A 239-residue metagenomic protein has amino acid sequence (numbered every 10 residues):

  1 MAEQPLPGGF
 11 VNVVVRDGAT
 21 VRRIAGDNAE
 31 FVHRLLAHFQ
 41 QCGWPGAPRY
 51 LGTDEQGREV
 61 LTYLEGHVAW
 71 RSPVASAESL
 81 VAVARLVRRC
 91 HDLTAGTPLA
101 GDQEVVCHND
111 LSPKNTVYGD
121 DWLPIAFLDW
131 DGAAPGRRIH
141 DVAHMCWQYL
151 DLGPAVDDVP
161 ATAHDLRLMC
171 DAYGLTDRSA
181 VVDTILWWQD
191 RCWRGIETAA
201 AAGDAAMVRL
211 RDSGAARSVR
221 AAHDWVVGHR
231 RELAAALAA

Functional and structural regions predicted by a protein language model:
M1-Q4: Conserved N-terminal boundary motif of the eukaryotic protein kinase catalytic domain
G8-V13, G18-L93: A conserved alpha-helical element in kinase catalytic cores
N12-R16, Y50, G96-D141: Active-site acidic catalytic loop and adjacent metal/ATP-binding pocket of ATP-dependent phosphoryl transfer enzymes
R71-N109, K114, Y118-D120, L166-A172: Conserved kinase catalytic-core helix
D141-G174, Q189-A199: Active-site activation/catalytic loop segments of kinase-like enzymes and analogous catalytic loops in related
W193-A239: ATP/Mg2+ or Mg2+-diphosphate-binding catalytic cores that bind nucleotide phosphates or diphosphates via glycine-rich
